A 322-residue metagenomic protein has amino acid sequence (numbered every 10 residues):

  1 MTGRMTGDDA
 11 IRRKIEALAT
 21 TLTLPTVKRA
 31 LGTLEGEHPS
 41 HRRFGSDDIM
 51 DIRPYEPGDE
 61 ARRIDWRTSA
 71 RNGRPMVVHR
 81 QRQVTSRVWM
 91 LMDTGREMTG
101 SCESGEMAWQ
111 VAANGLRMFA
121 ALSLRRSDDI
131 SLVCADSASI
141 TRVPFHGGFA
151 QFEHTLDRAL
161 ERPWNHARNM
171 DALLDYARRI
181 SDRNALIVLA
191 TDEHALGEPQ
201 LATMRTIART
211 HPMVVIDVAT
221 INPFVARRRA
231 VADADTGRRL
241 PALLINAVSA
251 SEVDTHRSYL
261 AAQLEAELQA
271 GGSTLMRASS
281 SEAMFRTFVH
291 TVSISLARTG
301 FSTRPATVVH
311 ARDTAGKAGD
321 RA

Functional and structural regions predicted by a protein language model:
T2-H41, P54-D59, T68, G73-N114 (+1 more regions): Exposed, interaction-prone extracellular/peripheral surfaces
F44: Short glycine-rich loop/turn motifs that provide flexible caps or phosphate-binding loops at active sites
M50: Small-residue-rich anion-binding loops in enzyme active sites
A61-R63: N-terminal juxtadomain amphipathic helix that follows a signal peptide/anchor or precedes a small N-terminal auxiliary
